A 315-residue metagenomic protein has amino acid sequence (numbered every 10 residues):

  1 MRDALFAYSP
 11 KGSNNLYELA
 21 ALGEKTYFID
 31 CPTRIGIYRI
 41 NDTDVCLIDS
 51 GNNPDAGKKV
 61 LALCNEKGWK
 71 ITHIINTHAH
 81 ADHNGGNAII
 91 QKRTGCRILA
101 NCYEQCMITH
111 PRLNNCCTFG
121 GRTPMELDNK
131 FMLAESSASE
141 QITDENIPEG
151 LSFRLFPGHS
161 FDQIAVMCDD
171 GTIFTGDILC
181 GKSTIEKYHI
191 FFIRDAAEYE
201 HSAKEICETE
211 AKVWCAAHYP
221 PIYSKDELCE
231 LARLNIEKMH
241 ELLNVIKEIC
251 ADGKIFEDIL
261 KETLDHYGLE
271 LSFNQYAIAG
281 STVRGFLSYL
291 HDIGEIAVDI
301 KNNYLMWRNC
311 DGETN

Functional and structural regions predicted by a protein language model:
G12-K67, A165-G176: Conserved beta-strand hairpin/beta-sheet module of binuclear metal-dependent hydrolase folds, prominently
K25, Y38, D49, H78 (+9 more regions): Divalent metal-coordination and catalytic microenvironments
T26, P54-I147: Active-site HxH/HxHxD metal-binding segment of metal-dependent hydrolases
T33, D42, N52-N53, A81 (+3 more regions): Short, glycine/acidic-enriched loop or turn micro-motifs at the edges of active sites
C46, I75, I98, T172-F174 (+1 more regions): Residue-level marker for buried hydrophobic side chains located in beta-strands that build the well-ordered beta-sheet
N52, S152-H240: Metallo-beta-lactamase
I236-K254: Positively charged, polyanion-binding regions of nucleic-acid-associated proteins
E248-N315: C-terminal regulatory/interaction regions
